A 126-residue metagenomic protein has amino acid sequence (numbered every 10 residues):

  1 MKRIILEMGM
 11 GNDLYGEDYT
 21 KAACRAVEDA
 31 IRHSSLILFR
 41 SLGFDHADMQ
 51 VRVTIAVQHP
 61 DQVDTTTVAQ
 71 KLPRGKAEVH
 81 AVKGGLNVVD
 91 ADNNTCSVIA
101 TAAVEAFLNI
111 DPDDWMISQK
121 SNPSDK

Functional and structural regions predicted by a protein language model:
M1-G43, Q58-D64, E105-K126: Conserved mixed alpha/beta catalytic, RNA-binding, or beta-rich assembly cores of soluble enzyme, regulatory
K2, A47-V51, A100: A generic structural signal for short beta-strands and their flanking turns/coil linkers
F39-D48, N94-V98: Short, surface-exposed loop and linker segments with low hydrophobicity and enrichment for Pro/Ser/Thr
D48-N93: Mid-chain, well-packed structural core segment of small domains
A77-K126: C-terminal edge-of-domain segments
